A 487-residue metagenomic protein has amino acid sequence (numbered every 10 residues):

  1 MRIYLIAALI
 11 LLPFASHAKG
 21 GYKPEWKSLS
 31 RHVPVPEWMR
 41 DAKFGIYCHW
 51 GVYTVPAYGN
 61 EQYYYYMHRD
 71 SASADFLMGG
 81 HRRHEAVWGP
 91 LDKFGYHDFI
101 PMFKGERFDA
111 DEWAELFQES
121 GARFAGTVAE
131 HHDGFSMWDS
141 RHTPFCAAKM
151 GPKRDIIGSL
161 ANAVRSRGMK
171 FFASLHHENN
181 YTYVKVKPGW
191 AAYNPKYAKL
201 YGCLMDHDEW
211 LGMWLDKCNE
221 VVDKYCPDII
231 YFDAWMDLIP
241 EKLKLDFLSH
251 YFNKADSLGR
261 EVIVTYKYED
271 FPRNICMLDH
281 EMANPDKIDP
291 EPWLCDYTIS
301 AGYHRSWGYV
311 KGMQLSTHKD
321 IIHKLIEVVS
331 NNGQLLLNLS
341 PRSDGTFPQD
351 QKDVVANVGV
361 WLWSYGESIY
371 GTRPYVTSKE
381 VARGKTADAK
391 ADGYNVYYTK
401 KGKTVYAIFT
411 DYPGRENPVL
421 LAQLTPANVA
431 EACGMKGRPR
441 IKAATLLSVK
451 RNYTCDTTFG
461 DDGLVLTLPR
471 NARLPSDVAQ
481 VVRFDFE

Functional and structural regions predicted by a protein language model:
M1-A7: Sec-dependent signal peptide recognition, specifically the positively charged N-region followed immediately by
A8-H17: Hydrophobic h-region of N-terminal signal peptides that target proteins for export in Gram-negative bacteria
K19-E487: Mature catalytic domains of secreted/periplasmic carbohydrate-active enzymes
